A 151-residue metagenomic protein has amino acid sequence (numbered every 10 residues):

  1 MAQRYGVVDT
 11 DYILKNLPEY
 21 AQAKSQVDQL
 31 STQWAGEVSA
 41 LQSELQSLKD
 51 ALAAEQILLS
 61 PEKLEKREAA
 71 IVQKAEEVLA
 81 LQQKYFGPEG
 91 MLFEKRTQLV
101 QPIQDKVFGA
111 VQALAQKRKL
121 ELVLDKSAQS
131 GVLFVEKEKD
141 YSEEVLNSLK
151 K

Functional and structural regions predicted by a protein language model:
A2-R118, L122-A128: Amphipathic alpha-helical segments
L133-V135: Short, exposed beta-strand-loop hairpins at the edges of beta-sheets in extracellular/periplasmic proteins
Y141-S142: Short, hinge-like loop/turn segments at secondary-structure boundaries
